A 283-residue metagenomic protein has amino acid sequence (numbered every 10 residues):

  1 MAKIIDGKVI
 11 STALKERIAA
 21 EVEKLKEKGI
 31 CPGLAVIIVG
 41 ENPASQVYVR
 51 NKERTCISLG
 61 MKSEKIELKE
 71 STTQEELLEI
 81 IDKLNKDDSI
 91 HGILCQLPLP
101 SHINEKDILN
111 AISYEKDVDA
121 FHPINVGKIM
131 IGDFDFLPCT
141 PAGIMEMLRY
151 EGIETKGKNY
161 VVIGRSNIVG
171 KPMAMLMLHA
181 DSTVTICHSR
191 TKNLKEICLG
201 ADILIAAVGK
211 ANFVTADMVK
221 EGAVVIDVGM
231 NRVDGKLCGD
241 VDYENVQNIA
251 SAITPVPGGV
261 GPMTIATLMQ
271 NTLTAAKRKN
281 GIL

Functional and structural regions predicted by a protein language model:
M1-I30: Positively charged, low-complexity intrinsically disordered leader regions
P32-G40: Short beta-strand segments enriched in small/hydrophobic residues
L34, C56-E70, V184-I186: Short beta-strand elements in bilobed, periplasmic/extracellular small-molecule ligand-binding domains
V39-E53, D135-V224, K236-E244: Glycine-rich phosphate/diphosphate-binding loop of Rossmann-like nucleotide-binding domains
E76-D88: Short, well-structured alpha-helical segments in soluble
L94-T155: Anion-binding alpha/beta catalytic cores of soluble intermediary-metabolism enzymes, centered on
P98, V208-K210, G229-M230: Short glycine-/small-residue-rich Rossmann-like dinucleotide-binding loops
E105-H122, V126, G229-K279: Rossmann-fold NAD(P)-binding glycine/threonine-rich loop
